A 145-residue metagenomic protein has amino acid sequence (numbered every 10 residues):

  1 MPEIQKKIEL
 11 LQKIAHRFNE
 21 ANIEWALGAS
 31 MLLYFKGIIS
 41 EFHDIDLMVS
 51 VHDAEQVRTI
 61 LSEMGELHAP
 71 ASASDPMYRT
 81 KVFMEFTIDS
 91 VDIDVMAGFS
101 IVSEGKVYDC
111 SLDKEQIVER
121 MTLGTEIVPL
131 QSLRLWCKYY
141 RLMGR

Functional and structural regions predicted by a protein language model:
M1-A26: Helical scaffold of the NTase/Pol beta-like nucleotidyltransferase catalytic core
I14, V51-H68: Amphipathic alpha-helical segments
N19, S62, T87, T122: Anion (oxyanion) recognition and catalysis
N22-K36, S132: Short gly/ser-rich loop at a beta-strand->alpha-helix junction or flexible surface loop bordering the NTP-binding
F35-V57, S132: Catalytic metal-binding acidic patch
L67-S103: Conserved catalytic core of two-metal-ion nucleotidyltransferases
S103-R145: Catalytic cores of NTP-dependent nucleotidyl/adenyl transfer enzymes across multiple folds
